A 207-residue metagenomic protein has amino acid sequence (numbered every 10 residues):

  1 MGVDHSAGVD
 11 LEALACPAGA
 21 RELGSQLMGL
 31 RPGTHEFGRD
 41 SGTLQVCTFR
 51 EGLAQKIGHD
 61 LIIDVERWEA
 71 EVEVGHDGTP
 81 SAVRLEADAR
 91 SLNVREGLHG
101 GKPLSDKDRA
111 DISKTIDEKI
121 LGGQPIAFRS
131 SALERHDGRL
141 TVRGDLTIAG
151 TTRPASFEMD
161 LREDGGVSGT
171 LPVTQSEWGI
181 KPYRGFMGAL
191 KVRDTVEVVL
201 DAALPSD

Functional and structural regions predicted by a protein language model:
M1-V3, A7-V9: Hydrophobic alpha-helical signal/anchor motif
L14-D207: Low-complexity, acidic/polar, glycine-enriched regions of mature
